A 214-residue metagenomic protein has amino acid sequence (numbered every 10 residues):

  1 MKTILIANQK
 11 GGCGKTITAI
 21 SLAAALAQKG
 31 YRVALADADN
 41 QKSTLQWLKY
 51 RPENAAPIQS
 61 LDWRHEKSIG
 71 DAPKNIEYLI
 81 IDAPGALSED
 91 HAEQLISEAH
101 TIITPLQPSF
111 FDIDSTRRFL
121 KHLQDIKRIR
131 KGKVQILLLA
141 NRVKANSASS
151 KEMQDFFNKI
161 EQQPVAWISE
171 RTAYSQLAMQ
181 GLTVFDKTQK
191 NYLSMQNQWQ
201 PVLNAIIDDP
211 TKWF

Functional and structural regions predicted by a protein language model:
T3-Q9, C13, I20, A24-S97 (+1 more regions): P-loop/Walker-type NTP enzyme "switch/lid" segment
R32-V33, L79, I102, V134-I136 (+1 more regions): Hydrophobic anchor at the start of a short beta-strand that flanks the dinucleotide cofactor-binding loop
N40-K42, F110, V143-N146, A173: Conserved nucleotide-binding/hydrolysis micro-motifs of P-loop NTPases
D90-F110: Inter-motif core of Ras-like GTPase G domains
D114-G132, N141: Conserved C-terminal guanine-recognition region of P-loop GTPase G domains, centered on the G4
K144, Q154-F185: Beta-strand-loop-alpha "switch" segments that mediate conformational coupling across diverse proteins
Q176-M195, Q200: Inter-lobe coupling/hinge region of RecA-like P-loop helicase motors
